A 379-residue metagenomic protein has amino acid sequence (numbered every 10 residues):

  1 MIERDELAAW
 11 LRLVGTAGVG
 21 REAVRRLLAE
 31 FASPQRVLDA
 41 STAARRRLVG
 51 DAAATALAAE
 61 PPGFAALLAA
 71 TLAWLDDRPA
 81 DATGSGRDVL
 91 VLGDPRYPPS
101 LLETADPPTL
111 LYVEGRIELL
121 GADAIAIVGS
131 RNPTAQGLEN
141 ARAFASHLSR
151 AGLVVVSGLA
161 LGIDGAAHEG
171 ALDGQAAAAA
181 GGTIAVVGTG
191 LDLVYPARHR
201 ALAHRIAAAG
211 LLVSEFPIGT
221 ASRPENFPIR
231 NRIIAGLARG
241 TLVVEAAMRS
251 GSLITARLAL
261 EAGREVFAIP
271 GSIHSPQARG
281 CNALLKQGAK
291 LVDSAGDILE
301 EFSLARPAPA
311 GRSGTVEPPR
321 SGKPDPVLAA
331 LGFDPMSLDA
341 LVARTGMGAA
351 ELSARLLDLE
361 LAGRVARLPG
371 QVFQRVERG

Functional and structural regions predicted by a protein language model:
M1-E6, L92-G379: Glycine-biased, small-residue-rich flexible motifs in mid-sequence functional cores and linkers
M1-P95, L338, A362-G379: Short, small/acidic-rich helices and loops at N termini and domain boundaries of DNA replication/processing enzymes
